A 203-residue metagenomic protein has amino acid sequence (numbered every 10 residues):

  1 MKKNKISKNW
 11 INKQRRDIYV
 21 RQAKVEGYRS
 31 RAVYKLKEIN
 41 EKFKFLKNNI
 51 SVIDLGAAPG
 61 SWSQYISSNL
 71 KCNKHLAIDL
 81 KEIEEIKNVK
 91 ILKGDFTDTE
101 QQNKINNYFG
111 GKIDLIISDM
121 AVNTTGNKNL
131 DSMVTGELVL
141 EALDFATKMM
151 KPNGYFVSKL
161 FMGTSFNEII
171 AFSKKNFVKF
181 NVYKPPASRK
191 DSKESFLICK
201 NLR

Functional and structural regions predicted by a protein language model:
M1-N48: Class I SAM-dependent methyltransferase Rossmann-like catalytic core, especially the SAM/SAH-binding loop
K47, L70-K71, M150-K151: Helix-to-beta-strand junctions that scaffold the AdoMet/dcAdoMet cofactor pocket in Class I SAM-dependent enzymes
N48-A58: Conserved class I S-adenosyl-L-methionine
P59-K71: Conserved SAM-binding loop of SAM-dependent methyltransferases across substrates and taxa, primarily the Class I
L80-T125: S-adenosyl-L-methionine
G136-P152: A short glycine-rich, Lys/Arg-flanked "PGG" loop and its adjoining helix->strand segment in the class I
N153-L160: Conserved beta-strand signature within the Rossmann-like core of class I S-adenosyl-L-methionine
L160-R203: Class I S-adenosyl-L-methionine
